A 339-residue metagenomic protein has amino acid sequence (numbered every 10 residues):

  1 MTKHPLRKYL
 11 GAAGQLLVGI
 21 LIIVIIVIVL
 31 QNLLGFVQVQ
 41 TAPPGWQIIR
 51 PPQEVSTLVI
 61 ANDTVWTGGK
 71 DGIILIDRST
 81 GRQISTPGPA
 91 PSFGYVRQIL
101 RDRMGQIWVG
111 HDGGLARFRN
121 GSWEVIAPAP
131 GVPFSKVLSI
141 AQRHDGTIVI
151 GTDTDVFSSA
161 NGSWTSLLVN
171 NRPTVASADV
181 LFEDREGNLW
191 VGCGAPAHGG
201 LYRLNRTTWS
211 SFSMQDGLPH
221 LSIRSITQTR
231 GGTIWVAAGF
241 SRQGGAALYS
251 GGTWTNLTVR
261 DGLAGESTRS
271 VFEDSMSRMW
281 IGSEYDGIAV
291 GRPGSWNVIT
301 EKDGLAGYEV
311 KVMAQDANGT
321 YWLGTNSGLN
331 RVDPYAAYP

Functional and structural regions predicted by a protein language model:
K3-P339: Carboxylate-rich, polar loop motifs that coordinate divalent cations or form catalytic acidic clusters
